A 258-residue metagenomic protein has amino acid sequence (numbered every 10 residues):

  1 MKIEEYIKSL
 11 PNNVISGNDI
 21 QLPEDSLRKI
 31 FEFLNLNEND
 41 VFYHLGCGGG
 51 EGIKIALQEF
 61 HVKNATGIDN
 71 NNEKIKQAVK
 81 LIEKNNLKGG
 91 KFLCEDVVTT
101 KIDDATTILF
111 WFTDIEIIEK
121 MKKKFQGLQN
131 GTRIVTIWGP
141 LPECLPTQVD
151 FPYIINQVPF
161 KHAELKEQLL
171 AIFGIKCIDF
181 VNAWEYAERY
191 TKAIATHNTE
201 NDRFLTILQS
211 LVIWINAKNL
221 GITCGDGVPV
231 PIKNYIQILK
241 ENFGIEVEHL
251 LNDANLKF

Functional and structural regions predicted by a protein language model:
M1-N37: S-adenosyl-L-methionine
N39-G48: Conserved class I S-adenosyl-L-methionine
E51-V62: Conserved SAM-binding loop of SAM-dependent methyltransferases across substrates and taxa, primarily the Class I
N71: Conserved SAM/SAH-binding beta-strand->alpha-helix loop
A78-V79: Conserved SAM-binding loop
N86-V97: Conserved SAM-binding strand-loop segment of SAM-dependent methyltransferases
E116-I175: C-terminal substrate-binding/active-site "lid" region of AdoMet-derived donor-dependent transferases
Q157-Q209: Charged, amphipathic alpha-helical linkers/stalks
